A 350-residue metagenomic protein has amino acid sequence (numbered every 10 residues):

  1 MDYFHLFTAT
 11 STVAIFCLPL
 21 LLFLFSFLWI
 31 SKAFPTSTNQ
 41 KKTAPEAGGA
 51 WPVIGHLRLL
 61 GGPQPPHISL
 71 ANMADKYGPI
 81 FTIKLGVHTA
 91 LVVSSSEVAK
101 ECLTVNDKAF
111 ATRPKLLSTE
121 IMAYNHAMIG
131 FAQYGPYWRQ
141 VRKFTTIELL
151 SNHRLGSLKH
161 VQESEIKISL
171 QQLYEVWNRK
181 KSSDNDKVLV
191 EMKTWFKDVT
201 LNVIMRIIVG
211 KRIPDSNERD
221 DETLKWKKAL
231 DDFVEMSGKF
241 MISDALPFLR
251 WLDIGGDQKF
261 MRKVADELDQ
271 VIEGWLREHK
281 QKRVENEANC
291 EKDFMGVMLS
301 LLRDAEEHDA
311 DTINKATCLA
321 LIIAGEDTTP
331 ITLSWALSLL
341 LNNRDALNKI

Functional and structural regions predicted by a protein language model:
M1-K32, E97-L117: N-terminal membrane/targeting module of cytochrome P450s
D2-F25, K84-L91, H153-S164, E175-R206 (+4 more regions): Cytochrome P450
F23-K42, R344-N348: Transmembrane-helix exit/juxtamembrane "anchor" motif
S37-V161, E165, M192, F196-M205 (+1 more regions): Cytochrome P450 substrate-recognition site 1
I68, L150-R154, A229-M241, F260-L333: Conserved cytochrome P450 catalytic core segment spanning the I/J/K helices
P136-F144, V161-I168, V199, D244 (+6 more regions): Generic alpha-helical secondary structure signal
L158, W275-H279, L340-I350: Juxtamembrane membrane-interface segments of multi-pass membrane proteins
T328-A346: Cytochrome P450 catalytic-core helices
